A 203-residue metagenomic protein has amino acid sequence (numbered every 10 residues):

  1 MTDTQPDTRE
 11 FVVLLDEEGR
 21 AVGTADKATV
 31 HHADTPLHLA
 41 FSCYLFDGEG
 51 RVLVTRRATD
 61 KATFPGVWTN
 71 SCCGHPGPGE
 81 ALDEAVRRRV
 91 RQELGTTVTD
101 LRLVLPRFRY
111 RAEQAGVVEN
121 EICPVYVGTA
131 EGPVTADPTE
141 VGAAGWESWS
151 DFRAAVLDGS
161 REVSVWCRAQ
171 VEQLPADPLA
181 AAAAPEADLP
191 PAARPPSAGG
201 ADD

Functional and structural regions predicted by a protein language model:
T2-S42, F46-G48: Acidic, metal-coordinating catalytic segment for phosphate/diphosphate chemistry, firing primarily on the Nudix
E17, R57, W149: Residues immediately flanking
T29, G66, P78, R107-E113 (+1 more regions): Nudix hydrolase/Nudix homology domain
A40-C72: A glycine-rich, hydrophobic loop/mini-helix early in the fold
L53-V54, S71-V104, Y126: The catalytic Nudix box helix
T59-K61, H75, F108-Y110: Short, catalytically relevant binding-site loops at active-site mouths
